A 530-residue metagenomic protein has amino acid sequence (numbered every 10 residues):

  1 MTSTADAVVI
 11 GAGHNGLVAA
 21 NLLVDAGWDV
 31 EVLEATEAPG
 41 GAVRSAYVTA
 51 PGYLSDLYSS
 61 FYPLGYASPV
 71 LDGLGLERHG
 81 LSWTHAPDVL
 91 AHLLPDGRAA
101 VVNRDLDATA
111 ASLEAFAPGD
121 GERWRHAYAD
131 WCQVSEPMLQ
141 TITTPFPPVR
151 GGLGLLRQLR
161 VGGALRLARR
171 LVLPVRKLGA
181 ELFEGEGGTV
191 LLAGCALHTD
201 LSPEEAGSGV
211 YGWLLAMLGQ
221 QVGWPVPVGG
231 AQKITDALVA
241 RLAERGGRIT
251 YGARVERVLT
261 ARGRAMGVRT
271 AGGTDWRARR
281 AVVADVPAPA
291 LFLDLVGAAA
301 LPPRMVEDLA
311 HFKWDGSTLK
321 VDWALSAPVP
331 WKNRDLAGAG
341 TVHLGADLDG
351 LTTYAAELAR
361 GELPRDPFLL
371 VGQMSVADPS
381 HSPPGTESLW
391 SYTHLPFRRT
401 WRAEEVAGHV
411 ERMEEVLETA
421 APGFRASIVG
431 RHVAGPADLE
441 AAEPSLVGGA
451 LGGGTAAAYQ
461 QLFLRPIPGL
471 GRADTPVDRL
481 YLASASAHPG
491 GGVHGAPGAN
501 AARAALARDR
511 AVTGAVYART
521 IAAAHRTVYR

Functional and structural regions predicted by a protein language model:
M1-A7, D25-A26, L462, P468 (+1 more regions): Extreme N-terminal leader/targeting segments of oxidoreductases
S3-Q140: N-terminal glycine-rich phosphate/pyrophosphate-binding loop and immediately adjacent elements
A108, A115, P289-D294, A324 (+1 more regions): Conserved FAD/dinucleotide-binding core of flavoprotein oxidoreductases
A117-D120, P328-V329, R360-P364, S382 (+1 more regions): Flavin-binding catalytic cores
C132-R245, G252, L446-T455, Y459-Q460: Active-site/ligand-binding neighborhood in enzyme catalytic cores
G185, T189-S202, P364-L370, G423-H488: A glycine-rich dinucleotide-binding beta-alpha-beta segment and adjacent secondary-structure elements that constitute
E256-S382, D474: Mid-domain catalytic core of redox enzymes that form a hydrophobic substrate pocket/lid adjacent to a catalytic redox
A485-L506: A conserved FAD-binding loop/helix module that cradles the flavin
